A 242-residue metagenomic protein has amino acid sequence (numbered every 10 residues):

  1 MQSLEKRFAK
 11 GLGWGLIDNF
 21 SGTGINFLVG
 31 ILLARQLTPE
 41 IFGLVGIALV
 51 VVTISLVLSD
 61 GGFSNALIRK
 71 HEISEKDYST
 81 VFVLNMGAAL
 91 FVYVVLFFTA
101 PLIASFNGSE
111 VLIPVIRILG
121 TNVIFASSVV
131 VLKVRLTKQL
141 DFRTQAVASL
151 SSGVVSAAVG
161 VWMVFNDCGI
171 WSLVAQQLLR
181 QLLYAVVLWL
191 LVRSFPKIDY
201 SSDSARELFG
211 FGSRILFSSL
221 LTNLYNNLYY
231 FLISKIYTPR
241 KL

Functional and structural regions predicted by a protein language model:
M1-L4, F8, R143, V186-F231 (+2 more regions): Interhelical loop/hinge segments that connect adjacent transmembrane helices in multipass membrane
E5-A9, A66-E75, F125-A148, W171 (+2 more regions): Membrane-interface junctions at transmembrane-helix termini in multi-pass inner-membrane proteins
K6-N26, L44, A48, L58-P101 (+3 more regions): Membrane-water interface segments that mark the loop-to-transmembrane alpha-helix transition
N19, T23, V50-T53, A89 (+4 more regions): Residue-level recognition of pore/gate-forming positions within transmembrane alpha-helices of multi-pass
F27, I31, R35, V57-G61 (+10 more regions): Membrane-embedded alpha-helical segments of multi-pass transporters/permeases
L28-I54, I113-P114, E207-F211, I215 (+1 more regions): Interfacial/gating helices of multi-pass transporter permease domains
Q36-P39, E75, F106-S109, Q139 (+3 more regions): Helix-loop interface residues and adjacent transmembrane-helix termini in multi-pass membrane transporters, primarily
I113-G120, V147-R193, E207-F211, S218 (+1 more regions): Hydrophobic alpha-helical transmembrane segments
